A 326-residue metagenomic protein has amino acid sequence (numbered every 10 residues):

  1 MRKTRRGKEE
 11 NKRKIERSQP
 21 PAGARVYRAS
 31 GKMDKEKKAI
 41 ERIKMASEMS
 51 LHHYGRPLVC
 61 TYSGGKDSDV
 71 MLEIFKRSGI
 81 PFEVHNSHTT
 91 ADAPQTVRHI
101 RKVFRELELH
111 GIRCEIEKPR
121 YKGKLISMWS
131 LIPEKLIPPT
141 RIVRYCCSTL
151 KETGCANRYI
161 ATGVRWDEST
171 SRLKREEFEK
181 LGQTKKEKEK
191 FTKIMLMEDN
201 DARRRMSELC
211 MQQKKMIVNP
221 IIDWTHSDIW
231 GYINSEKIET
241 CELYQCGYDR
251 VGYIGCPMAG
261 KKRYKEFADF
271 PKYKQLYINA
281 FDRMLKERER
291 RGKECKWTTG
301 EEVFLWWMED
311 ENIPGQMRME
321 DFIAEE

Functional and structural regions predicted by a protein language model:
R2-S235, E326: ATP-dependent adenylation/nucleotidyltransferase module used to activate substrates
T4-R6, N11-I15, K44, R56-P57 (+1 more regions): ATP/NTP-dependent adenylation/nucleotidyl-transfer catalytic domains that generate, transfer, or process NMP-activated
